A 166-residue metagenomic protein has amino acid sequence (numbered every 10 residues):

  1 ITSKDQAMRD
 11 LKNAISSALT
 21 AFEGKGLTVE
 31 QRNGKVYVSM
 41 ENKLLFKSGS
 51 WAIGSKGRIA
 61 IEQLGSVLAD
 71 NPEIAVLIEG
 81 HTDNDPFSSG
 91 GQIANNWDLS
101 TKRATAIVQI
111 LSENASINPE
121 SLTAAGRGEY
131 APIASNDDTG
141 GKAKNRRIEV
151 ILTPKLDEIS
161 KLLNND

Functional and structural regions predicted by a protein language model:
I1-E30: Extracellular/lumenal/periplasmic "stalk" regions immediately C-terminal to a signal peptide or transmembrane helix
E23-G26, Q31, L44-K47, P72: Extended amphipathic alpha-helical interaction segments
L27, V36, R146-I148: Change "...and in nucleic-acid phosphodiester-cleaving endonucleases..." to "...and in nucleic-acid processing enzymes
G34-V36, E129: Beta-strand-connecting loop/turn residues
V36-N42: Short, aliphatic-rich beta-strand segments
L45-Q63, N71, H81-N164: Periplasmic OmpA-like peptidoglycan-binding domain that tethers envelope proteins to the cell wall
